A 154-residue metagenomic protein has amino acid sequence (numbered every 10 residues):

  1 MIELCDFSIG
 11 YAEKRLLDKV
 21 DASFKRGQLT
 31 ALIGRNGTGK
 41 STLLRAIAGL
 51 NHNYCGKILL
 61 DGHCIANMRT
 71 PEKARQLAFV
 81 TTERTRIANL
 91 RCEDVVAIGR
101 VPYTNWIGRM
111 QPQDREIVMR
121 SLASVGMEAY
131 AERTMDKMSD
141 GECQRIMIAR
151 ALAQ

Functional and structural regions predicted by a protein language model:
I2, L16-K19: Conserved structural motif at the start of ABC-family nucleotide-binding domains
I33-R35: The feature captures the beta-strand-to-loop junction immediately N-terminal to the Walker
A48: Helix-to-loop junction immediately C-terminal to a conserved catalytic motif
H52, C64-A78, E83, G108-P112: ABC ATPase NBD coupling module
G56-C64: Conserved ABC transporter NBD signature motif
A97, P112-Y130: Conserved ABC ATPase "signature" region
G108-M110, T134-M138, E142: Conserved ABC ATPase signature
